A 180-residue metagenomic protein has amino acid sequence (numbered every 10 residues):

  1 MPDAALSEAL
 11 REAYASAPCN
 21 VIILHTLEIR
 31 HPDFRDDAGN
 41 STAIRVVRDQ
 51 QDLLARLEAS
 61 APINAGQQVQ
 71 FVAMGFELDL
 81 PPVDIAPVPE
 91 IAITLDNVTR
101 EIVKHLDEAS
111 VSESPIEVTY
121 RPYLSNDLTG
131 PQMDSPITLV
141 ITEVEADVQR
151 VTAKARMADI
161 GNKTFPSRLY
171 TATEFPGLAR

Functional and structural regions predicted by a protein language model:
M1-N64: Polar/acidic, low-complexity leader/linker segments enriched in S/T/G and N/D
V47-A92: A glycine-rich, hydrophobic loop/mini-helix early in the fold
L57-Q68, V72, F76, S114-I137: Ser/Thr/Gly-rich low-complexity blocks that favor extended beta-strand/coil architectures
D79-Y120, L124: Extracellular/virion structural assembly segments
V98, Y123, A146, A158-I160: Solvent-exposed coil/turn segments that connect beta secondary-structure elements in extracytoplasmic/periplasmic
D127-R156: Short beta-strand and beta-hairpin "edge-sheet" elements
Q149-T171: Short solvent-exposed strand/turn elements
R168-R180: Ubiquitin-like/PB1-type beta-grasp interaction modules and other compact soluble beta-rich domains
